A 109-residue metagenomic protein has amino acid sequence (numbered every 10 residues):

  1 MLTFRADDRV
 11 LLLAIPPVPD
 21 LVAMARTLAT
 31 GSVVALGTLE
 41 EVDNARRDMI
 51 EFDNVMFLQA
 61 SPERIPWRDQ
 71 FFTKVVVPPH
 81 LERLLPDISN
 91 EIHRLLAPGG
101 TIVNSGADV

Functional and structural regions predicted by a protein language model:
M1-R9, P19-A23: Conserved alpha-helix/loop element of class I SAM-dependent methyltransferases that forms part of the SAM/SAH-binding
D8, G31, G100: Glycine-centered, small-residue-biased loops immediately flanking beta-strands in adenine/cofactor-binding cores
L12-L13: Class I SAM-dependent methyltransferase core
P16-R64: Class I SAM-dependent methyltransferase SAM/SAH-binding core
A60-V75: A short acidic, Gly/Pro-enriched loop at the edge of an enzyme's catalytic core that lines a small-molecule cofactor
T73-P86: A short SAM/SAH-binding and catalytic strip from SAM-dependent methyltransferases
P86-T101: A short glycine-rich, Lys/Arg-flanked "PGG" loop and its adjoining helix->strand segment in the class I
